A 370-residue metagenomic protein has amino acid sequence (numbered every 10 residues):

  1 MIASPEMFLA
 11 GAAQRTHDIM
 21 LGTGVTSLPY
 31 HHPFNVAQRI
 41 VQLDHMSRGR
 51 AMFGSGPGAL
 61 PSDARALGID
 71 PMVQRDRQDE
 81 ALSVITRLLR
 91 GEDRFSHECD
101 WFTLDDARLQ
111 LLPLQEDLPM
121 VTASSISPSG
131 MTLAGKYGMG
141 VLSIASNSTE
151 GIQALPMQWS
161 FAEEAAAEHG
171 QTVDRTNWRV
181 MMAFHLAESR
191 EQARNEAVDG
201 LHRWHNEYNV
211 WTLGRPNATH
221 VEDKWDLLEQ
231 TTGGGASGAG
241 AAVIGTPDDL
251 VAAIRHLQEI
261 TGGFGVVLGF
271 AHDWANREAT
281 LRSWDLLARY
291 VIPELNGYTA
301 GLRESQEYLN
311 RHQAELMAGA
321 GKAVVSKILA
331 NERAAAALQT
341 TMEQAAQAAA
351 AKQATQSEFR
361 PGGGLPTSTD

Functional and structural regions predicted by a protein language model:
M1-D370: Active-site-adjacent structural elements that line small-molecule/cofactor binding pockets in enzymes
